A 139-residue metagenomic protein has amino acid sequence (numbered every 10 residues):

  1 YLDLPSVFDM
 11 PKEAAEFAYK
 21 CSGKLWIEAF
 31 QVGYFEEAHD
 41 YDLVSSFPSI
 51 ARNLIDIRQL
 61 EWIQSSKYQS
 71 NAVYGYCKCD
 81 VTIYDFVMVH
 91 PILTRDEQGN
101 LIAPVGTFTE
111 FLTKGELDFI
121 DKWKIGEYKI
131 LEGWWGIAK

Functional and structural regions predicted by a protein language model:
Y1-K139: Conserved acidic
